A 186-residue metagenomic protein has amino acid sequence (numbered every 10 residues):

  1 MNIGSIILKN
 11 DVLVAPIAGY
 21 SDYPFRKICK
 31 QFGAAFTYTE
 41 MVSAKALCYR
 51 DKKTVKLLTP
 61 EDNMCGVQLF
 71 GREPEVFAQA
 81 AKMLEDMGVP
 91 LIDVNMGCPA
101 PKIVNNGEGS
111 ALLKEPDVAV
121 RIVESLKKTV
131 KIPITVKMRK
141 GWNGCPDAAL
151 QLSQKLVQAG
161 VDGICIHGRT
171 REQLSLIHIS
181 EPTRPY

Functional and structural regions predicted by a protein language model:
N2, I17-P90: Glycine-rich, positively charged N-terminal anion/phosphate-binding segment
D11-L13, F36, M64-Q68, L91-D93 (+2 more regions): Structural preference for beta-strand elements that scaffold enzyme active sites
K30, T59, E85, V123-V130 (+2 more regions): Surface-exposed amphipathic alpha-helices with a cationic face
M41-C48, M96-P116, G168-S175: Glycine-rich, proline-tolerant flexible connector loops at the mouths of alpha/beta enzymes
E75-V76, M138-Q151: Active-site glycine- and acidic-residue-rich loops that bind and position anionic ligands or nucleotide-like cofactors
A81-K82, P116-E124, A149-Q154, S180: Generic structural signal for well-ordered alpha-helices, preferentially at hydrophobic/aromatic core positions
A149-Q173: Phosphate/pyrophosphate-binding betaalpha-module
I177-Y186: Single conserved hydrophobic/aromatic residue that forms the stacking wall/gate of nucleotide- or nucleobase-binding
